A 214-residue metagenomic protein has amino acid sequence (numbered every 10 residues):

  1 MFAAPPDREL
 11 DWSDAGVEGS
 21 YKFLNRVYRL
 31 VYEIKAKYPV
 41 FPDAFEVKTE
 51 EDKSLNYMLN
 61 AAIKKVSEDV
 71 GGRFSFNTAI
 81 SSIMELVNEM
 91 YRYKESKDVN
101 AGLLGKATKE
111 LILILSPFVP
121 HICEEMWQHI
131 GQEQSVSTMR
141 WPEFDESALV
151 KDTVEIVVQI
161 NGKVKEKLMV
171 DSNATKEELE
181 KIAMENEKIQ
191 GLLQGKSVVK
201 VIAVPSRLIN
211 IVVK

Functional and structural regions predicted by a protein language model:
M1-M169, I202-L208: Helix-rich, typically C-terminal accessory recognition domains appended to large enzymatic cores
F41, K97, K176-E177, S197: Short amphipathic alpha-helical leader/targeting segments
D152, G195-K196: Residues that act as N-cap/strand-start positions at coil-to-secondary-structure junctions
V170-D171, K214: Residue-level structural signal for beta-strand termini and adjacent loop
N173-L193: A short, contiguous, amphipathic alpha-helix enriched in charged residues
K196-K214: Short, amphipathic C-terminal "tail helix"
